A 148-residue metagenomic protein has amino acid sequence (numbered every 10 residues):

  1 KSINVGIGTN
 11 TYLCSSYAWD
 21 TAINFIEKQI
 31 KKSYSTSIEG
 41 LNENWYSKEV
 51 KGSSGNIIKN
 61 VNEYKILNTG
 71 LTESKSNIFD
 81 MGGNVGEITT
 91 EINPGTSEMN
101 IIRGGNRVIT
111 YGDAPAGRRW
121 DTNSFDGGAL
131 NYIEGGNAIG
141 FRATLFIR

Functional and structural regions predicted by a protein language model:
K1-D80: Short aromatic-cysteine micro-motif
N10, C14, T72, G95-R148: Disulfide-stabilized, aromatic/cysteine-rich ligand-recognition loop
K28, E91-P94: Short, well-ordered loop/turn and helix-capping segments at boundaries between secondary-structure elements and domains
E39-E43, G82, R142-T144, R148: N-terminal, helix-rich and Lys/Arg-enriched segments in bacterial and organellar proteins
D80-M81, A138: Residue-level recognition of short, solvent-exposed, well-ordered loop/turn junctions that link secondary-structure
G82-I92: Active-site-proximal beta-strands of protease catalytic cores
